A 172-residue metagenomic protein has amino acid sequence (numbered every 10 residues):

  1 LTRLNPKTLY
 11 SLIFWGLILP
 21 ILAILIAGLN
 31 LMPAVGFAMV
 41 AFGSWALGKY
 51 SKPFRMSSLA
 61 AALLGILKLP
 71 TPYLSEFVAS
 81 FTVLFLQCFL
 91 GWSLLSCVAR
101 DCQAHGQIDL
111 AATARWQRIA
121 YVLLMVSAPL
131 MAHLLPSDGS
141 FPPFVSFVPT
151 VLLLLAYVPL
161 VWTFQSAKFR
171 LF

Functional and structural regions predicted by a protein language model:
L1-G43: N-terminal topogenic module of multi-pass integral membrane proteins
R3-I13, Y50-A61, T113-R118: Membrane-interfacial loop-to-transmembrane alpha-helix junctions, especially the N-terminal start
A23-L25, P70-V78, L130-S140: Juxtamembrane "helix-exit" motif on the non-cytosolic side of transmembrane helices
A27-F37, E76-S80, S140-S146: Short, aromatic-rich membrane-interface segments at the entry and exit of alpha-helical transmembrane domains
M32-L59, L90-G106, A167: Internal transmembrane alpha-helix with an interfacial aromatic "cap," most often the third helix
F37, L67-K68, T82-S96, V151-L154: Generic alpha-helical transmembrane segments
S96-S127, S166-F172: Membrane-helix boundary/juxtamembrane motif in polytopic membrane proteins
L124-L135, S140-F172: C-terminal transmembrane-bundle signature of multipass membrane proteins, characterized by strong activation on
